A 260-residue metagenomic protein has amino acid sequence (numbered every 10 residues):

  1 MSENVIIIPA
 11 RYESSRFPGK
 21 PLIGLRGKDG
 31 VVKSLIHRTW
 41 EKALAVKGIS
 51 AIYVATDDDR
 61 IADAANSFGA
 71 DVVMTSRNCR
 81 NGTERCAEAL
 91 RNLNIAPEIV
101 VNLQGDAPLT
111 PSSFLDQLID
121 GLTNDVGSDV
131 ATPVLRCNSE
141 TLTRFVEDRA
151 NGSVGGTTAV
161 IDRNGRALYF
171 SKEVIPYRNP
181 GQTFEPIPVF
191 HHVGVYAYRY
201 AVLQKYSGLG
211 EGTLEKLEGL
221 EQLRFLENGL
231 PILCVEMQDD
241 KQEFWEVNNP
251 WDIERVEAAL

Functional and structural regions predicted by a protein language model:
M1-G19: N-terminal nucleotide-binding beta1-loop-alpha1 segment
E3-I8, I36, A43, A51-I52 (+1 more regions): Hydrophobic targeting segments
Y12, S76-G82, D239-K241: Short, acidic/turn-prone active-site loops that include or flank metal/cofactor- and phosphate-binding residues
P21-G27, V73, E211: Short glycine-enriched, charge-decorated loop/helix-capping segments at active-site entrances that position
V32-A51, S67-F68, E227-N228: A short, N-terminal amphipathic alpha-helix
Y53, D59-D120: Short phosphate-binding loop-to-helix
I95, F170, N179-P180, F184-L260: Conserved alpha/beta core of the MobA/IspD/sugar-nucleotide pyrophosphorylase nucleotidyltransferase superfamily
T110-L209: Conserved core of the sugar-phosphate nucleotidyltransferase
